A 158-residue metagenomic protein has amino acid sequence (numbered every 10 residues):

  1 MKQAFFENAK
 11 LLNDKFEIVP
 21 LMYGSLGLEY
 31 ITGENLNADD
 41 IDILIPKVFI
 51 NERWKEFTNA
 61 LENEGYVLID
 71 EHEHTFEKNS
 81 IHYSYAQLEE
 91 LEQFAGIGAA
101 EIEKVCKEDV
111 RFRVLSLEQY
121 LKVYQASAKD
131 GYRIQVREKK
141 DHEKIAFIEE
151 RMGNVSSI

Functional and structural regions predicted by a protein language model:
M1-M22, H142, I148-I158: Helical scaffold of the NTase/Pol beta-like nucleotidyltransferase catalytic core
N8-E52: Active-site nucleotide-donor binding segment shared across nucleotidyl transfer reactions
L21-Y23, L68, V114: A structural signal for short, well-ordered beta-strand segments and their strand-loop junctions that often border
G27-L28, E90-L91, Q119-Y120: Short, solvent-exposed loop/turn segments at secondary-structure junctions
I43-E71: Short, well-structured hydrophobic secondary-structure segments
N51, T75-F76, Y120-K122: A short acidic, often aromatic-flanked loop/helix-cap motif at beta-alpha or helix-coil junctions that lines enzyme
L61-I97: Conserved catalytic core of two-metal-ion nucleotidyltransferases
A95-I158: Catalytic cores of NTP-dependent nucleotidyl/adenyl transfer enzymes across multiple folds
